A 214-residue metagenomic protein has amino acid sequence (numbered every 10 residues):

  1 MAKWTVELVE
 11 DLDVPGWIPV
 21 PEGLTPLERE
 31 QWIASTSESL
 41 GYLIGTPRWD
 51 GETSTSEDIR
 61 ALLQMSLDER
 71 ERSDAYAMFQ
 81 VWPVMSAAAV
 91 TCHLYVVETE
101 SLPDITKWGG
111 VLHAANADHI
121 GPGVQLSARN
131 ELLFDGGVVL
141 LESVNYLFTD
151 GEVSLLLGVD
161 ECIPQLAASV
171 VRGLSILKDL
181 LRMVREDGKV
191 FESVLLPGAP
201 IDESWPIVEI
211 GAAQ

Functional and structural regions predicted by a protein language model:
M1-L141, D150-E152, L156-Q214: N-terminal targeting sequences that direct proteins away from the cytosol to non-cytosolic compartments
V144: Aromatic/basic-lined ligand-recognition segments that form π-stacking hydrophobic pockets flanked by Lys/Arg to engage
